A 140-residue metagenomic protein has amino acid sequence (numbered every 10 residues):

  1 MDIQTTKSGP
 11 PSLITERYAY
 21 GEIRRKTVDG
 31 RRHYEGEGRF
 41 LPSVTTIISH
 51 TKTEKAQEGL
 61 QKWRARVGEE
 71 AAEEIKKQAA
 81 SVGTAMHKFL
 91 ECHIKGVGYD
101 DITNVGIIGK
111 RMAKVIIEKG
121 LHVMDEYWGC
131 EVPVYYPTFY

Functional and structural regions predicted by a protein language model:
M1-A85: Charged, glycine-rich intrinsically disordered N-terminal tails and low-complexity linkers that flank
D2-Y18, I23-R25, E74-Y140: Catalytic cores of nuclease domains that cleave nucleic-acid phosphodiester backbones
